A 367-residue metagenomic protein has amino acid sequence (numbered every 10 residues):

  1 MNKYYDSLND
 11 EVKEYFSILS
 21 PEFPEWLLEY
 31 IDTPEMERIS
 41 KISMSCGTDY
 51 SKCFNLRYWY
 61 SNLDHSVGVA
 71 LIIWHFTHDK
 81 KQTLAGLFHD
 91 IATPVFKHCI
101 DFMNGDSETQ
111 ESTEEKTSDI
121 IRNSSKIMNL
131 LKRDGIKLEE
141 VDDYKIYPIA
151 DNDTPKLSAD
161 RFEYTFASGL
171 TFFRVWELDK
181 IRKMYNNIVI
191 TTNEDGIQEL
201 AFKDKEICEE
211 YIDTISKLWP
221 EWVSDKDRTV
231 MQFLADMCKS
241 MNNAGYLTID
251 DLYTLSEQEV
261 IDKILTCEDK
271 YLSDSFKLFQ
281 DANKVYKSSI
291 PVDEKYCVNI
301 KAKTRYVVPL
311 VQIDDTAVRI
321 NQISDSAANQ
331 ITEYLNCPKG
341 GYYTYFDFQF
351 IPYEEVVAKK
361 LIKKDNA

Functional and structural regions predicted by a protein language model:
M1-K81, V95, C99-A367: Histidine-centered, transition-metal-coordinating active-site segments
Q82-D90: Short alpha-helical catalytic segment bearing the HExxH-like zincin motif of zinc-dependent metalloproteases
